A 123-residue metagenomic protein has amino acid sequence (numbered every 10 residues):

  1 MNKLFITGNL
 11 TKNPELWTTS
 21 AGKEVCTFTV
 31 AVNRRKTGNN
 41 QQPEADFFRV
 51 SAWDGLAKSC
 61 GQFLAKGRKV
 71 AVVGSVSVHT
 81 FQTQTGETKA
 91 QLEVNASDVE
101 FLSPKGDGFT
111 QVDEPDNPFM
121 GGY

Functional and structural regions predicted by a protein language model:
M1, T18-A21, T37-P43, K58 (+2 more regions): Acidic, gly/ser/pro-rich intrinsically disordered tails
L4-E44, A90: Core FKBP-type peptidyl-prolyl cis-trans isomerase
L4-K12, V30, K66-S77, A96-V99: OB-fold and OB-like beta-barrel modules that bind single-stranded nucleic acids
N13-E15, N33-T37, G55, H79-F81 (+1 more regions): Short coil/turn motifs at secondary-structure junctions
T27, F47-R49, R68-A71, L92 (+1 more regions): Short, low-complexity, polar/charged sequence segments that are solvent-exposed and flexible
N40-D54: The conserved catalytic core of RNA pseudouridine synthases
V50, T83-F101: OB-fold/S1-family single-stranded nucleic acid-binding modules
W53-K89: Beta-rich strand-turn-strand
